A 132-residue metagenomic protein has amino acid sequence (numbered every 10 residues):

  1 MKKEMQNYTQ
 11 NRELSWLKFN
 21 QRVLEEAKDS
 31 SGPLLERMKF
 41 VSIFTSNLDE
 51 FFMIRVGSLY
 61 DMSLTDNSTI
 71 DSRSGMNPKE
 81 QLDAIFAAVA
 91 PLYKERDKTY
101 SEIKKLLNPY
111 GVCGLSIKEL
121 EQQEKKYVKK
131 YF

Functional and structural regions predicted by a protein language model:
M1-F132: N-terminal localization/anchoring segments of enzymes in phospholipid and broader phosphate metabolism
